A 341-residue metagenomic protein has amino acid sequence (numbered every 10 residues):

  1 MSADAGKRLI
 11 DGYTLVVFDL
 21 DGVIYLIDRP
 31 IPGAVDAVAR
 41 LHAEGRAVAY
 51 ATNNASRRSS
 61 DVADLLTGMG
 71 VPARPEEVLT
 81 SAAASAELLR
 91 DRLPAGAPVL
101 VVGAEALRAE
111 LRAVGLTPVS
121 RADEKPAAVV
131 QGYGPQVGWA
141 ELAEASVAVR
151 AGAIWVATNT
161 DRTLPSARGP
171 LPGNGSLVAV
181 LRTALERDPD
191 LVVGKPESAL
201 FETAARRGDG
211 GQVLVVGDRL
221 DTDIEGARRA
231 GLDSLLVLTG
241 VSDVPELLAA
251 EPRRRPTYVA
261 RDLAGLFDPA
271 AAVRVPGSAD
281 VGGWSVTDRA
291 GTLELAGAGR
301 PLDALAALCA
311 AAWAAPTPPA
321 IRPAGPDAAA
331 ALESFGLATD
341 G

Functional and structural regions predicted by a protein language model:
S2-F18, L26-D28, R40-A43, S60-E76 (+2 more regions): Asp-based, Mg2+/Mn2+-dependent phosphohydrolase catalytic module
A51: Glycine-rich loop-to-alpha-helix module at the N-terminal edge of alpha/beta enzyme cores
N54: Conserved phosphate/oxyanion-binding catalytic-loop motifs
S81-A83: Polytopic endomembrane small-metabolite transporters, centered on the Drug/Metabolite Transporter
